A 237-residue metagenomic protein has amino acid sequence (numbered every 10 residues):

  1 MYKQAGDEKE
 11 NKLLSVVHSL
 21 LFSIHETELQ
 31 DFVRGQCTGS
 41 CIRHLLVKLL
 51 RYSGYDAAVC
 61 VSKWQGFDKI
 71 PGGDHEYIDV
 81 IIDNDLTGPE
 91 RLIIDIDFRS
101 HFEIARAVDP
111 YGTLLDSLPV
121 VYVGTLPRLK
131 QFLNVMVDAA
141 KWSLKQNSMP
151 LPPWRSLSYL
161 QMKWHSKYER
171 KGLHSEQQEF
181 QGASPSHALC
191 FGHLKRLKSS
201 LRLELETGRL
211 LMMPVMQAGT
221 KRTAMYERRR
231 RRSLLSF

Functional and structural regions predicted by a protein language model:
M1-R51: Interdomain/boundary linker segments immediately adjacent to catalytic/signaling cores
K12-S19, C41, L45, I93 (+5 more regions): Acidic, Ser/Thr-rich intrinsically disordered and amphipathic helical segments
R51-V80: A short acidic/basic microdomain associated with nuclease active sites
A57, S62-Q65, D83-T87, D97-H101: Conserved beta-strand elements of beta-rich interaction domains across eukaryotes, especially beta-propellers
V59-V61, K69-I70, R91-D95, E103-R106 (+1 more regions): Intrinsically disordered, low-complexity regions enriched in proline, serine, glycine and charged residues
G72-D95: Short acidic loop-to-beta-strand element that houses the catalytic metal-binding Asp/Glu of nuclease active sites
D97-M162: Catalytic cores of nucleic-acid endonucleases
V123, S156-F237: Eukaryotic intrinsically disordered, low-complexity regulatory regions enriched in Ser/Thr/Pro and acidic residues
